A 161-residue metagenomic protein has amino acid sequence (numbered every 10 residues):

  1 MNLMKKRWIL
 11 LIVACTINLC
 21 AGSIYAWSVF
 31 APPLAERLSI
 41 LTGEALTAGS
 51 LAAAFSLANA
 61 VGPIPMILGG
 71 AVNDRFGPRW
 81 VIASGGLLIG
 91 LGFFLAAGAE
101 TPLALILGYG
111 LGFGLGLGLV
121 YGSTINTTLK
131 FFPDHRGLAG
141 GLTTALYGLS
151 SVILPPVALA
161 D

Functional and structural regions predicted by a protein language model:
K6-A26: Pair of pore-lining "gating" transmembrane helices in MFS-fold secondary transporters
L19, I89-G92, L103-L119: Hydrophobic core of transmembrane alpha-helices in multi-pass small-molecule transporters, especially MFS/SLC-type
G22-A26, G114-G122, G148, V152: Small-residue-rich segments within alpha-helical transmembrane domains of MFS-like 12-TM solute carriers
Y25, N59-I67, V152: Residue-level signature of mid-helix packing/kink "hotspots" within the transmembrane helices of 12-pass Major
F30-I64: Extracellular/periplasmic helix-loop-helix junction of adjacent transmembrane segments in MFS-like secondary
L34, G110, G118-F132, A139-G140: Intracellular juxtamembrane helix-capping segments at the cytosolic ends of symmetry-related transmembrane helices
I64-L103: Conserved MFS/SLC helix-loop-helix module at the cytosolic interface between two early adjacent transmembrane helices
P133-P156: Glycine-rich segments within core transmembrane alpha-helices of 12-TM secondary carriers
